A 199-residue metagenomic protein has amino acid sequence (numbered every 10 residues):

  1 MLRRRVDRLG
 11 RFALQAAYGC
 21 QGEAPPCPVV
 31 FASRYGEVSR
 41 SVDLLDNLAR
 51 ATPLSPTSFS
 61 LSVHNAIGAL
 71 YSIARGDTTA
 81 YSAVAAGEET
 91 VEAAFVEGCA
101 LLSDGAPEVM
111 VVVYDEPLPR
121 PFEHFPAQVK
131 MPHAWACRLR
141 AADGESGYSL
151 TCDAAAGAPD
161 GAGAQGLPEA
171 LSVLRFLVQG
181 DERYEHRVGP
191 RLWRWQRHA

Functional and structural regions predicted by a protein language model:
M1-S58, S62-A83, E89, V113-A199: Conserved "HGTGT" condensation-loop signature of ketosynthase/thiolase-family condensing enzymes that catalyze
L14-A17, A85-V109: Active-site-proximal alpha-helical scaffold in enzymes
